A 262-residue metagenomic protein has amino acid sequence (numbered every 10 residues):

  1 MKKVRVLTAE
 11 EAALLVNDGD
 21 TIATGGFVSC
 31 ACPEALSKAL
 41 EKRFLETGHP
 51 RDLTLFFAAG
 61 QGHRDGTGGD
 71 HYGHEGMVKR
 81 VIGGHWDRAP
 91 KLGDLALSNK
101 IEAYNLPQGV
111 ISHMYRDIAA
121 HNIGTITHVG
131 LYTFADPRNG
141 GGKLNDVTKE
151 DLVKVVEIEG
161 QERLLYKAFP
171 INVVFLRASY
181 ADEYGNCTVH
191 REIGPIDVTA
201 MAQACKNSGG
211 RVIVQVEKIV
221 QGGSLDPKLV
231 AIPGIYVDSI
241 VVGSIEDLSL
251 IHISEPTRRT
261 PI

Functional and structural regions predicted by a protein language model:
K2-Q108, R258-R259: N-terminal active-site beta-alpha-beta segment that forms phosphate/nucleotide-binding and substrate-recognition loops
R5, L14-L15, L45-P50, Y72-E75 (+7 more regions): Solvent-exposed alpha-helices and their adjacent loops that cap or buttress functional pockets in soluble metabolic
A9, G25-F27, C32, L53 (+10 more regions): Fold-independent oxyanion-binding glycine-rich loops and adjacent beta-strand/coil segments at enzyme active sites
K79, P170-N172, G210, D238: Conserved acidic residues
N99-T188: ATP/pyrophosphate-binding catalytic subdomain of soluble kinases
N186-G210: Gly/Ser/Thr-rich active-site loops/lids in small-molecule metabolic enzymes that frequently grip phosphoryl groups
V220-L250: Terminal amphipathic helices with adjacent charged low-complexity linkers/tails
H252-I262: Single conserved hydrophobic/aromatic residue that forms the stacking wall/gate of nucleotide- or nucleobase-binding
